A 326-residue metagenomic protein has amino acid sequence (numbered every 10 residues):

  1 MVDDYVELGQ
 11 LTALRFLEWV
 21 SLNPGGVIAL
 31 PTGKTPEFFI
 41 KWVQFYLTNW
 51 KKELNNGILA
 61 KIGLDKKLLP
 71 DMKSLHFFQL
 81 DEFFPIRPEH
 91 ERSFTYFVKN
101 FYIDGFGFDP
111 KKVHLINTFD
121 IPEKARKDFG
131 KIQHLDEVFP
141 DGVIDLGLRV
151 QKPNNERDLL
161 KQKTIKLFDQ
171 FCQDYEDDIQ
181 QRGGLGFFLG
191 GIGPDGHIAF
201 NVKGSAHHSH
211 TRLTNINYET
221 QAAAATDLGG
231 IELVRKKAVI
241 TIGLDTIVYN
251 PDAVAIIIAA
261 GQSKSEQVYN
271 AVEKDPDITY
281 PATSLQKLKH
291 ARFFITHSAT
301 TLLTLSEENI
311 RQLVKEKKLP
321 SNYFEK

Functional and structural regions predicted by a protein language model:
M1-A29, F38-L69, I132, E137-V138: N-terminal glycine-/serine-/threonine-rich phosphate-binding loop
D3, E7, T241-K326: ATP/nucleoside-binding phosphotransfer catalytic cores, i.e., glycine-rich phosphate-binding loops
L30-T35, G190-P194, A260: Glycine-rich beta-strand-to-loop/alpha-helix junction loops that act as flexible
I40-K41, F45-H90, E123, K161 (+5 more regions): Active-site histidine-anchored catalytic micro-motif
W50, K67-S74, F106-F108, I247-D252 (+1 more regions): Short, conserved loop/helix-junction motifs that constitute active-site signature segments in enzyme catalytic cores
G57-G186, L313-E325: Ligand-binding beta-strand-loop-alpha-helix segment within the catalytic cores of soluble metabolic enzymes
F200-L233, D275-K287: Gly/Ser/Thr-rich active-site loops/lids in small-molecule metabolic enzymes that frequently grip phosphoryl groups
Y218-Y249, I258: Catalytic cores of processing enzymes, dominated by hydrolases/peptidases, characterized by acidic/His-rich
